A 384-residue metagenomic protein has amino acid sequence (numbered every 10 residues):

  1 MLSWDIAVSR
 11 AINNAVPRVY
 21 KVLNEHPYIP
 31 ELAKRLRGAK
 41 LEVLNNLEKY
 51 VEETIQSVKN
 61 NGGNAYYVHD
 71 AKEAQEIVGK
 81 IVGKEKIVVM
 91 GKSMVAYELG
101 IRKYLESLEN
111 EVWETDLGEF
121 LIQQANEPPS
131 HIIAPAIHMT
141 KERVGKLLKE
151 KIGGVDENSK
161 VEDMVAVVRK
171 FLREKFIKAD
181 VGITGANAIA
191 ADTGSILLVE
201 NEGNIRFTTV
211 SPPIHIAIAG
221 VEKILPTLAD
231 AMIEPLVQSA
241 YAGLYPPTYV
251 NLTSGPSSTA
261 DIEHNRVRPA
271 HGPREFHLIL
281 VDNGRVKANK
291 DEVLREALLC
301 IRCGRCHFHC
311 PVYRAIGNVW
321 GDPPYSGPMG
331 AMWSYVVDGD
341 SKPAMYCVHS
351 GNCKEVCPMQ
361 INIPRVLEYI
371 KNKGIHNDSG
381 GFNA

Functional and structural regions predicted by a protein language model:
M1-V293: The feature marks the mature, well-folded catalytic cores of soluble enzymes
R268-A297, H307, V312-A384: Ferredoxin-type iron-sulfur electron-transfer modules in oxidoreductases and energy-metabolism complexes
C300: Phosphate-binding glycine-rich loops and their immediate beta-loop-alpha structural context
